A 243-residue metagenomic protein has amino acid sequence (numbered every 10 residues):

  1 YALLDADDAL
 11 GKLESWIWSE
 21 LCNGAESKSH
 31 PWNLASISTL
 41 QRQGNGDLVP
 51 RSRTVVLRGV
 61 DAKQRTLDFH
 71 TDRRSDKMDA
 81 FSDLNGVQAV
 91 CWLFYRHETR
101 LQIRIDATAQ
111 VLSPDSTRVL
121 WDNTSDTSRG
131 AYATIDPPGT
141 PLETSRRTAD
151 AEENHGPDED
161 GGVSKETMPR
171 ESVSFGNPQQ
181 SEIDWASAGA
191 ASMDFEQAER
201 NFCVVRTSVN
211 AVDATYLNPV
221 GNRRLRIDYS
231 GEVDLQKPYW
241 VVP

Functional and structural regions predicted by a protein language model:
Y1-P243: Binding-site signature for planar aromatic cofactors or substrates
